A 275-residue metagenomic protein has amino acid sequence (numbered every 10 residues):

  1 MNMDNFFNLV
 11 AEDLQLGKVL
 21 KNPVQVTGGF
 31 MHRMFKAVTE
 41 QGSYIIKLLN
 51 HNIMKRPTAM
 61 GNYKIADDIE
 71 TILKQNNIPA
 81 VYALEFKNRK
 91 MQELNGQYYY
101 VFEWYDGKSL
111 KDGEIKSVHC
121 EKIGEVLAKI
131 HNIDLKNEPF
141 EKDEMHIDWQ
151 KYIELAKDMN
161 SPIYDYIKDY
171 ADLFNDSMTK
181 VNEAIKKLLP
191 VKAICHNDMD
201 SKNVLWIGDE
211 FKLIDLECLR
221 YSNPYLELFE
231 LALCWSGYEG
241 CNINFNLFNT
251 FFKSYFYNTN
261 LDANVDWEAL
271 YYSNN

Functional and structural regions predicted by a protein language model:
M1-K21: Juxta-kinase regulatory segment immediately upstream of eukaryotic protein kinase catalytic domains
E12-V19, K74-P79, L188, T259-A263: Short secondary-structure junctions
L16-V38: ATP-binding glycine-rich phosphate-binding loop
M31-T39, I45-I46, V181-L226: Active-site acidic catalytic loop and adjacent metal/ATP-binding pocket of ATP-dependent phosphoryl transfer enzymes
T39-P139: ATP-binding pocket architecture of kinase catalytic cores
G113-K168, K192: A cross-family kinase active-site recognition segment
Y225-N260, N274-N275: Active-site activation/catalytic loop segments of kinase-like enzymes and analogous catalytic loops in related
L261-S273: All-alpha amphipathic helical-bundle segments outside canonical DNA-binding/catalytic cores that form hydrophobic
